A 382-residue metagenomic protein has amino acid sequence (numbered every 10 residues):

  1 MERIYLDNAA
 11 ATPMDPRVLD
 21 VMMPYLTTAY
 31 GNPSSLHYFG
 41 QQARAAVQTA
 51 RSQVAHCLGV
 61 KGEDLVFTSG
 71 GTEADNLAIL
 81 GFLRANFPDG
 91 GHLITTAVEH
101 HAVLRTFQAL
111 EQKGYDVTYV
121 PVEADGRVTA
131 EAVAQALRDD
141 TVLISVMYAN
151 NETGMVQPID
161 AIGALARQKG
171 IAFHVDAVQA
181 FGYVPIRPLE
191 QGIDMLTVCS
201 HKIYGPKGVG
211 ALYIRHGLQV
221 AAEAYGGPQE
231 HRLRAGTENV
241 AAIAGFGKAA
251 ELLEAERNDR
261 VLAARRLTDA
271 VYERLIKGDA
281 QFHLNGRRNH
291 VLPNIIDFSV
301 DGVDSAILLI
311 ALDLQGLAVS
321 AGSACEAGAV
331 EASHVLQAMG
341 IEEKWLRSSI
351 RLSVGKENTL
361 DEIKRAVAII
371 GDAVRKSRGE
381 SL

Functional and structural regions predicted by a protein language model:
M1-L382: Pyridoxal 5′-phosphate
